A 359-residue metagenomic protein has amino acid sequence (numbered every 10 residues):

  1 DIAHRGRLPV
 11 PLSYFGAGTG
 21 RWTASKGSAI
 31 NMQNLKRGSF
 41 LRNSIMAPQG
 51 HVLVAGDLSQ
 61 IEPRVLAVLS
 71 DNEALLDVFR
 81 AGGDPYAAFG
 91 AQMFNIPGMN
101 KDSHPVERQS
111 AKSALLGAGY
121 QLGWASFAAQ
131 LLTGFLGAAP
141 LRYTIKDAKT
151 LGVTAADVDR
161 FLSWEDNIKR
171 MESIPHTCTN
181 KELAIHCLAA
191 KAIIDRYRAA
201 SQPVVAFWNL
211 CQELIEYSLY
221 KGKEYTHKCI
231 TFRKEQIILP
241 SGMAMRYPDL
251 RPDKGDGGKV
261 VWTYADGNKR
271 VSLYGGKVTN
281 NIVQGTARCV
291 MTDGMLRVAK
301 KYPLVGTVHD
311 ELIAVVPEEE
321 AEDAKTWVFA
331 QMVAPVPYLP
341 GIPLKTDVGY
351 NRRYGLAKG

Functional and structural regions predicted by a protein language model:
D1-K101, P203-E311, K325-M332: Acidic, glycine-rich two-metal-ion catalytic cores of nucleic acid-processing enzymes
R21-W22, P63-R64, V315-P317, R353-G359: Short, solvent-exposed polar/charged micro-motifs at secondary-structure junctions
D57-L58, W124-Q130, A139, D147-A148 (+2 more regions): Catalytic palm active-site di-aspartate
F89, S110-S126, P240, P317: Core structural elements
S103-A114, Y302-P303: Alpha-helical scaffolds flanking conserved acidic
G117-L214: Extended, well-ordered alpha-helical scaffold/bundle regions in very large, multi-domain proteins
A189-E213, E319-G359: Polymerase palm active-site segment centered on the conserved acidic dipeptide of motif C
